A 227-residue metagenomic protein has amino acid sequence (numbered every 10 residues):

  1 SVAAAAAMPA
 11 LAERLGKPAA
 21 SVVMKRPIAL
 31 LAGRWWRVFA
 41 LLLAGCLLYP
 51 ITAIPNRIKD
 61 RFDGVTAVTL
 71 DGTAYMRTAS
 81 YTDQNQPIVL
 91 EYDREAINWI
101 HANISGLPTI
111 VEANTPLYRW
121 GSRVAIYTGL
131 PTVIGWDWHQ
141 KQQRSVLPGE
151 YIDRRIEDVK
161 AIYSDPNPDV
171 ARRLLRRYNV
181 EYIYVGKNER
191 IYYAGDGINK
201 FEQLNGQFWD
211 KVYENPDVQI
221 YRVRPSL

Functional and structural regions predicted by a protein language model:
S1-R14: Hydrophobic/aromatic-rich transmembrane helices and adjacent perimembrane loops
S1-V2, L41, G45: Hydrophobic cores of alpha-helical transmembrane segments in multi-pass integral membrane proteins
G16-R37, L41, L48-L227: Extracytoplasmic
